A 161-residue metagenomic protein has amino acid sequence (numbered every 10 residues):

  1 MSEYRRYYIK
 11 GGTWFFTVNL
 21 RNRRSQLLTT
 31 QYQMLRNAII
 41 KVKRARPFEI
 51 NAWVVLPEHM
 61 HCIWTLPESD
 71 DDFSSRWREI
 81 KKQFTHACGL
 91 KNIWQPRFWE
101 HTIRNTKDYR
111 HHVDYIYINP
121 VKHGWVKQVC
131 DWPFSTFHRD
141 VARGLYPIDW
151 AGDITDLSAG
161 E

Functional and structural regions predicted by a protein language model:
M1-E161: Short catalytic/metal-binding and nucleic-acid-binding patches
